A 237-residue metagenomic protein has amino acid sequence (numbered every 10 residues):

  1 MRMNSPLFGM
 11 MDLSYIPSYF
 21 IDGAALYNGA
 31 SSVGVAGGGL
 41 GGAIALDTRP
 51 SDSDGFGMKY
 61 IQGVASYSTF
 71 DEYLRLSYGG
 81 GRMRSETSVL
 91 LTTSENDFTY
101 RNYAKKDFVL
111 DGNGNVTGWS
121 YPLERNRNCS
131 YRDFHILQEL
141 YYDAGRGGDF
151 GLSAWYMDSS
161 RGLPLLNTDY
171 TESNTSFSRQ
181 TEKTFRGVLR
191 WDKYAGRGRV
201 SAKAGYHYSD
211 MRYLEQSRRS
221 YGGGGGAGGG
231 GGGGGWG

Functional and structural regions predicted by a protein language model:
R2-N28: Short acidic/polar hinge/loop motifs at secondary-structure boundaries that mediate gating or recognition
R2-N4, A30-G34, S94: Short beta-strands and strand-coil junctions in structured, solvent-facing domains, enriched
G9-S14, L26, G38-G63, E72-R75: N-terminal periplasmic accessory domains that precede and gate Gram-negative outer-membrane beta-barrel machines
M11, S31-V35, I61-G63, L123-R127 (+2 more regions): Outer-membrane beta-barrel domain signature
S18-I21, S51-S53, G80-M83, D143-G147 (+1 more regions): Outer-membrane beta-barrel channels and translocator barrels
F56-Y60, S85-T87, F150-L152, V200-A204: Transmembrane beta-strands of outer-membrane beta-barrel proteins
S66-T93, K105-S160, K183-F185, L189-R190: Transmembrane beta-barrel wall of Gram-negative outer-membrane proteins
F98, R127-D133, G147-V200, Y206-G226 (+1 more regions): Flexible loop and strand-edge segments within Gram-negative outer membrane beta-barrel domains
